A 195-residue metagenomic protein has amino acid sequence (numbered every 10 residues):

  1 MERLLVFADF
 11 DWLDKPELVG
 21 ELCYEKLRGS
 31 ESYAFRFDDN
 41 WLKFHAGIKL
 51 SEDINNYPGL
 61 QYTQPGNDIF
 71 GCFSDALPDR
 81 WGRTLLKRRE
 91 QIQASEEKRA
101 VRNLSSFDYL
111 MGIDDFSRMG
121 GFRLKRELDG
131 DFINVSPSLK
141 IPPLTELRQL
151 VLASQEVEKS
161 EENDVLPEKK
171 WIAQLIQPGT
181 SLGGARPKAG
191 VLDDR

Functional and structural regions predicted by a protein language model:
M1-R195: Phosphate/dinucleotide-binding and metal-coordinating scaffold of catalytic cores in nucleotide-dependent enzymes
